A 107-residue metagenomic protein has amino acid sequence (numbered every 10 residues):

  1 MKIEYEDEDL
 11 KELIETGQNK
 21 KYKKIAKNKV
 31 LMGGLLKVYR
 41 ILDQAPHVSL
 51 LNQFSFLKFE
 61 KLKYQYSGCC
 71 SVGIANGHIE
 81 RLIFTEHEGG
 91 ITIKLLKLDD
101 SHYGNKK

Functional and structural regions predicted by a protein language model:
M1, K58, D99: Glycine-rich, flexible loop/turn motifs
M1-R40: Arg/Lys-rich, positively charged N-terminal/basic patches that mediate binding to nucleic acids
E15, G34-L35, F59-Y64, K107: Short, solvent-exposed polar/charged micro-motifs at secondary-structure junctions
K21, I25-K27, V48, F56 (+2 more regions): Non-catalytic terminal/accessory segments
P46-V72: A short, surface-exposed loop/turn module that caps and links secondary-structure elements
S67-K107: Enriched for short, Lys/Arg-rich terminal
